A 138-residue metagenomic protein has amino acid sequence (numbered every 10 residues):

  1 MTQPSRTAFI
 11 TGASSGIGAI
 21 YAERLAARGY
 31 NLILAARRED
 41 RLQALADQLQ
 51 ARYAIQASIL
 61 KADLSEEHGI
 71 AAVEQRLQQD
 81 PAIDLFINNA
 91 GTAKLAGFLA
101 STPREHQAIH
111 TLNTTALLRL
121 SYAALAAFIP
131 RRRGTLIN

Functional and structural regions predicted by a protein language model:
R6, A82-I83, I129-N138: Active-site loop of short-chain dehydrogenase/reductase
S14-S15: Conserved glycine-rich cofactor-binding loop
R28-L45: Conserved glycine-rich Rossmann-like NAD(P)H-binding loop of the short-chain dehydrogenase/reductase
E39-D40, K61-A72, P103: The beta1-alpha1 cofactor-binding region of Rossmann-like NAD(H)/NADP(H)-dependent oxidoreductases
N89-K94: Conserved NAD(P)H cofactor-binding loop of Rossmann-fold oxidoreductase domains
G97-L99, E105-H110: Substrate-binding pocket helix/loop in short-chain dehydrogenase/reductase
S121-Y122: A short, exposed helix-loop element centered on a Lys and neighboring polar residues
